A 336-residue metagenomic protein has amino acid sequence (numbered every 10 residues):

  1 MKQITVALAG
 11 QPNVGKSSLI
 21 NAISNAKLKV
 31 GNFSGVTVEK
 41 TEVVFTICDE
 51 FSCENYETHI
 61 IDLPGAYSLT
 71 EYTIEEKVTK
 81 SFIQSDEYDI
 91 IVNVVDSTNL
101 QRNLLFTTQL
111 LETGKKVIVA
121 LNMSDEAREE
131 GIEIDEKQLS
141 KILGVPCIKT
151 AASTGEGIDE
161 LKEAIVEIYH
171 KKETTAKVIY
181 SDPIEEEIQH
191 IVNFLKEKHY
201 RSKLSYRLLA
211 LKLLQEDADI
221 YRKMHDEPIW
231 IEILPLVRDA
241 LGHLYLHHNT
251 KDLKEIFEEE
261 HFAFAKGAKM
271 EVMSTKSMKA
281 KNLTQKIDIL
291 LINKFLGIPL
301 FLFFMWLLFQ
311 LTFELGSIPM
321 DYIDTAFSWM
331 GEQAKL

Functional and structural regions predicted by a protein language model:
M1-K2, N13, S52-E54, T113 (+4 more regions): Short flexible coil/turn linkers enriched for glycine and charged/polar residues that connect secondary-structure
M1-Y72, S85-D86: Conserved G1/Walker A P-loop phosphate-binding module
L19-I20, V38, I60-D62, T79 (+5 more regions): Residue-level signature of catalytic and energy-coupling elements of molecular machines, predominantly ATP/GTP-dependent
S24, S68, I83-Q84, L111 (+3 more regions): Signal for well-folded cores of large energy- and translation-related assemblies
G35, G65-A66, S97-L100, M123-R128 (+1 more regions): Conserved nucleotide-binding/hydrolysis micro-motifs of P-loop NTPases
F45-S52, V78-C147: Conserved C-terminal guanine-recognition region of P-loop GTPase G domains, centered on the G4
D125-I179: Canonical P-loop GTPase G-domain recognition
E173-L336: Extended helical scaffolds that flank P-loop GTPase cores
